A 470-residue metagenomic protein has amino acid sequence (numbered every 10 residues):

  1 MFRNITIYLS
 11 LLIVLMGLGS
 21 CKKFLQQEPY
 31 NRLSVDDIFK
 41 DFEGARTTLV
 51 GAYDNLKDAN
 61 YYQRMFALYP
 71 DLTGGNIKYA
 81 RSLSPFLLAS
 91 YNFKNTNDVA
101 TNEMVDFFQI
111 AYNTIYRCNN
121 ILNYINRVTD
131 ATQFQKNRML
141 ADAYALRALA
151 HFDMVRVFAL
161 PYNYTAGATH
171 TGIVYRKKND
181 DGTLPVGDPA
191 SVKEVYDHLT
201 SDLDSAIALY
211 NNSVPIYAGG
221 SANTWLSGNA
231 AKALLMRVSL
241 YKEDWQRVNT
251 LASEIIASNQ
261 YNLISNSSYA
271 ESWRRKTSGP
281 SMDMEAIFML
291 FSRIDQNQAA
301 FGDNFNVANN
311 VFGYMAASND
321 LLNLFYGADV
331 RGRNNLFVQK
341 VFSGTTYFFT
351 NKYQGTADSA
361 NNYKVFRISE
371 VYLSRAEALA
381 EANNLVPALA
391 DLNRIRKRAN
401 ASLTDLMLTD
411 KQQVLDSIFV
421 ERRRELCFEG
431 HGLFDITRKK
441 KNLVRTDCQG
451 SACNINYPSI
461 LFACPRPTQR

Functional and structural regions predicted by a protein language model:
F2-R3, V14-E43, L199, M236 (+1 more regions): Bacterial Sec-dependent N-terminal signal peptides
C21-D71, A252, F325, T404 (+1 more regions): Membrane-proximal, proline-rich intrinsically disordered regions
T47, I77-L83, L87-A89, N212 (+12 more regions): Hydrophobic-face positions in mid-chain alpha helices that act as interaction patches
P85-F158, A190, A208-N211, D358-Y363 (+2 more regions): Conserved, well-structured interaction surfaces
M139, L146, D153, S227-N229 (+3 more regions): "A position-specific structural signal for the A-helix of alpha-solenoid helical repeats
